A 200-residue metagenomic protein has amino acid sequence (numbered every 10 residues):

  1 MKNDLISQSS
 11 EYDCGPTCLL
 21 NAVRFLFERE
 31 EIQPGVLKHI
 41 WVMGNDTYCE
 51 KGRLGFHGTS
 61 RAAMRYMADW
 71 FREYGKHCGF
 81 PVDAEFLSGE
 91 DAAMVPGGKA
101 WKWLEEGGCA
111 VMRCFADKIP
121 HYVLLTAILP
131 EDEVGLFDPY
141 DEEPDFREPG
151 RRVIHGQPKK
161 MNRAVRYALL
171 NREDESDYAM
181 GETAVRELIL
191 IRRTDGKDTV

Functional and structural regions predicted by a protein language model:
M1-G89: Cysteine-nucleophile protease catalytic domains, especially the papain-like/related folds used in DUB/UBL proteases
L26-F27, E31, A116, T199-V200: Long non-globular sequence segments
W41, W70, W101-W103, M161: A residue-identity detector for tryptophan
S60, A93, Y178-G181: Intrinsic-disorder-associated interaction segments
A68-E73, P96-A100, I154-G156, D174-Y178: Intrinsically disordered, low-complexity boundary segments flanking structured domains
Y74, C78, G107-A110, G196: Short secondary-structure junctions and interdomain/linker hinges
E85-D141: Active-site-adjacent substructure of cysteine-protease-like catalytic cores
E105, D117, I128-V200: Noncatalytic regulatory segments and standalone regulatory/sensor domains
